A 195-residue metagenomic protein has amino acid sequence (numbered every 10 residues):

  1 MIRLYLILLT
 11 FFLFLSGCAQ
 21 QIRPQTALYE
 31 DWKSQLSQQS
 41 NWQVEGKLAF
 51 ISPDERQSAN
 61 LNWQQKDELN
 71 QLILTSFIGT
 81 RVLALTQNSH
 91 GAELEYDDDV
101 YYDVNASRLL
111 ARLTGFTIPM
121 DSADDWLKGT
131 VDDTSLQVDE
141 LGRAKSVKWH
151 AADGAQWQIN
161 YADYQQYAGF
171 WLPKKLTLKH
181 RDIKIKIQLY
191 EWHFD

Functional and structural regions predicted by a protein language model:
M1-I7: Bacterial N-terminal signal peptides that target proteins for export
F12-Q35: Bacterial Sec signal peptide processing site at the extreme N-terminus
D31-N41, G115: N-terminal helix-cap/turn-to-beta initiation motif at the start of protein domains
S37-Q71, T75-S76: Post-signal-peptide N-terminal segment of Sec-exported extracytoplasmic proteins
E45, Q64, A84-T86, G91 (+2 more regions): Beta-strand-dominated lipid-handling architectures at cellular/organellar boundaries
L69-T117: An acidic-aromatic
Y96-A155: Flexible, processing/modification-adjacent segments and terminal tails in exported/periplasmic/extracellular proteins
G129-D195: Gly/Pro-enriched, hydrophobic low-complexity segments that function as extracytoplasmic propeptides/linkers
